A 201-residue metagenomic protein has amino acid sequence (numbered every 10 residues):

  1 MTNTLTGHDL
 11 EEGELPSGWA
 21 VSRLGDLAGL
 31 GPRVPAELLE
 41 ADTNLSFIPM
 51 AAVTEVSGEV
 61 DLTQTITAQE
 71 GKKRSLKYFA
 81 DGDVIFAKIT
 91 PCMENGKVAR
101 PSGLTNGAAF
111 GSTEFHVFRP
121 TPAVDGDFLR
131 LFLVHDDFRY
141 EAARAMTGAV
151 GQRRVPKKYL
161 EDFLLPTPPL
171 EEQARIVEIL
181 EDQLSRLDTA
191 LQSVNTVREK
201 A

Functional and structural regions predicted by a protein language model:
T2-E37, P166, L170-E178, D182-K200: Non-catalytic DNA-recognition/assembly elements of restriction-modification systems
N3-T4, H8, S17, A108-H116 (+1 more regions): A short glycine-rich beta-alpha junction/loop motif
T4-L10, G25-E37, I48-V84, R100: Sequence-specific dsDNA recognition surfaces
L5, E37-L45, R144-M146: Short coil/turn segments at secondary-structure boundaries
S75-K77, D81, I85-V134, V150: A short beta-sheet element
